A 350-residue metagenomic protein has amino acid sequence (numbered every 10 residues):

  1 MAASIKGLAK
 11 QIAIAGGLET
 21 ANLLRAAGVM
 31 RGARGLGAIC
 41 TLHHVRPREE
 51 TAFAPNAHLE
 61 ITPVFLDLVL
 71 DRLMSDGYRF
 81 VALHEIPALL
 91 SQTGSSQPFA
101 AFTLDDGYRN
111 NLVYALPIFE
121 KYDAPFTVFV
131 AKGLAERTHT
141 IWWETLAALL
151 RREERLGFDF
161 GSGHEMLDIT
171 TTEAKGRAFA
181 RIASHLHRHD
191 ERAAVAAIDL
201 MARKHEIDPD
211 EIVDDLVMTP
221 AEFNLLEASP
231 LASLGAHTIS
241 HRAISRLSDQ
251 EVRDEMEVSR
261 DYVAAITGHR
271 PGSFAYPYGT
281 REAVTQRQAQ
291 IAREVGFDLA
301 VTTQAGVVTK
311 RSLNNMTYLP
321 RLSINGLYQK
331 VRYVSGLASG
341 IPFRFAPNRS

Functional and structural regions predicted by a protein language model:
A2-T103, N110, I141-F158, A228-S229 (+2 more regions): C-terminal active-site subregion of NodB/CE4 polysaccharide deacetylases
V29-G37, T41, H139-S229: Extended, charge-rich helix/loop segments that form flexible, surface "patches" used to engage negatively charged
M74, I118-Y122, M218-A236, A265 (+1 more regions): Acidic (Asp/Glu)-rich catalytic clusters
Q97-F160, M166, T170: Acidic/aromatic-lined carbohydrate-recognition and catalytic surfaces of CAZymes acting on diverse glycans
V113-P117, D123-P125, S162-I182, R332-S350: Electropositive, surface-exposed helix/loop patches at the edges of structured domains that serve as adaptable
Y114-I118, E222, R287-I291: A short acidic, amphipathic alpha-helical/loop segment
T127-F129, G235, D298-V301: Structural detector of well-ordered beta-strand residues that form the stable sheet scaffold of enzyme domains
D208, V213-T238, R242, S248-D254 (+1 more regions): Alpha/beta-hydrolase fold catalytic core
